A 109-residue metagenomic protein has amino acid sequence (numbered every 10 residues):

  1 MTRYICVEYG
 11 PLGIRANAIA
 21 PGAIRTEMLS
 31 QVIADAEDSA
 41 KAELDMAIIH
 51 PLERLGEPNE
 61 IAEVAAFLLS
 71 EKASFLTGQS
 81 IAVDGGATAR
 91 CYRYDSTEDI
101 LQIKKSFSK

Functional and structural regions predicted by a protein language model:
M1-I5, Y9, I19, L68: Hydrophobic alpha-helix immediately C-terminal to the catalytic Tyr-X-X-X-Lys motif of short-chain
T2-R3, V7, I14, A62-E63 (+1 more regions): Conserved active-site helix of classical SDR/Rossmann-fold NAD(P)-dependent CH-OH oxidoreductases
Y9-P11, I24, G56, L69: A short hydrophobic alpha-helix cap/turn motif
G10, R15, L76-G78: Short, small/polar-rich loop/turn modules that mediate ligand/substrate recognition or access, typified
A18, A40-K72, L76, G85 (+1 more regions): C-terminal helical subdomain
P21-Q31: Short, flexible catalytic-loop segment of classical short-chain dehydrogenase/reductase
A66, T77-K109: Short C-terminal tail/terminal secondary-structure segment of NAD(P)H-dependent dehydrogenase/reductase domains
